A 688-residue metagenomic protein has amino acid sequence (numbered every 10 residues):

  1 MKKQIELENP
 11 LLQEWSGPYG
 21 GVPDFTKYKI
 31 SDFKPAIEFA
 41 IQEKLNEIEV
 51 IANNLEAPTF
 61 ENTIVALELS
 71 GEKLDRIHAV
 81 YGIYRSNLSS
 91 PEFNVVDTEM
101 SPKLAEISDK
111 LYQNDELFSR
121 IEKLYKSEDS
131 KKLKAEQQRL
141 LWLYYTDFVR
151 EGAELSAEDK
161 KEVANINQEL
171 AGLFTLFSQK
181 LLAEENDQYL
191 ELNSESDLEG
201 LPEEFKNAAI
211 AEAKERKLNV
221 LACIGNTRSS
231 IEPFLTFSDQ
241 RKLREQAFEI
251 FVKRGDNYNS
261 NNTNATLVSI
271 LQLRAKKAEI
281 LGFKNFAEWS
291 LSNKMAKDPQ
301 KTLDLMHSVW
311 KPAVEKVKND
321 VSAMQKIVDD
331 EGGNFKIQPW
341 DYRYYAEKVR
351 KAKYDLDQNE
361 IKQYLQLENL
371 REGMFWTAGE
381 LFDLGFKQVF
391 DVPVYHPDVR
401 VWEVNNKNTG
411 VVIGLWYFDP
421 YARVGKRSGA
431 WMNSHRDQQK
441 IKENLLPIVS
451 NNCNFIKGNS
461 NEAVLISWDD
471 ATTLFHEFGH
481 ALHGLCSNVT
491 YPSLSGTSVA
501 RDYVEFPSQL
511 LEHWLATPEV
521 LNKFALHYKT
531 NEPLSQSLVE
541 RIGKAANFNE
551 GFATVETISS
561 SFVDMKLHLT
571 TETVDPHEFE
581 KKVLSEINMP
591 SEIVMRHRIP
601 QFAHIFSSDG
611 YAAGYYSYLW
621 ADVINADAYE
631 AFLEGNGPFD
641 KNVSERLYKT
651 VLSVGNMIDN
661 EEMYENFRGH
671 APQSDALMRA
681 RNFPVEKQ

Functional and structural regions predicted by a protein language model:
K2-N207, L221-C223, F632: N-terminal helix-rich structural modules
K3-Y28, F39, Q246, A352 (+9 more regions): C-terminal, non-catalytic "cap/extension" segments appended to globular domains
G17-D32, Y81-M100, K123-N165, C223-A265 (+6 more regions): Short His/Asp/Glu-rich catalytic/ion-coordination signatures at enzyme active sites or charged loops
Q42, N46, V50-A57, K73-S90 (+24 more regions): Intrinsically disordered or highly flexible coil/loop and linker segments, enriched in small and charged/polar residues
E136, L140, E169-G172, Q179 (+9 more regions): Active-site-proximal, well-structured secondary-structure segments within enzyme catalytic domains
F251, N454-K457: Short, histidine-centered active-site or binding-site loop motifs used for metal coordination, general acid-base
T263-A275, I448-N451, V489, V654-N656: Short, hydrophobic/aliphatic alpha-helical segments
I456-F475: Short pre-active-site segment immediately N-terminal to the catalytic Zn-binding motif
